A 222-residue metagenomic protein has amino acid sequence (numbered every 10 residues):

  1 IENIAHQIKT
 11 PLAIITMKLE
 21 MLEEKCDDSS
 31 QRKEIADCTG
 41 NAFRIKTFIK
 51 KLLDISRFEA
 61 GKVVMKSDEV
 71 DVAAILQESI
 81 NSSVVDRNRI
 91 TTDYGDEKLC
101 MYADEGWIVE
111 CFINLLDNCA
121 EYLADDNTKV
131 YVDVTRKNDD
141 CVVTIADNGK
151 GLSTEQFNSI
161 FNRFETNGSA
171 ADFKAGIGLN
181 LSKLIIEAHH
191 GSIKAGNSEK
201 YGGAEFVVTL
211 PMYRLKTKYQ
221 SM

Functional and structural regions predicted by a protein language model:
G40-I45: Short alpha-helical segment of the dimerization/phosphotransfer core of two-component systems
A60-M65, C100-A103: Conserved micro-motifs of the catalytic ATP-binding
C119-A120: Short helix-loop "hinge" at the ATP-lid/N-box region of the Bergerat-fold HATPase_c
D147: Acidic ATP/Mg2+-coordinating residue in the GHKL
L152-F164: Short conserved segment of the HATPase_c
G178, S182: Short alpha-helical Gxxx[C/S/T] motif in the catalytic ATP-binding
G191-S192: Conserved glycine-rich
